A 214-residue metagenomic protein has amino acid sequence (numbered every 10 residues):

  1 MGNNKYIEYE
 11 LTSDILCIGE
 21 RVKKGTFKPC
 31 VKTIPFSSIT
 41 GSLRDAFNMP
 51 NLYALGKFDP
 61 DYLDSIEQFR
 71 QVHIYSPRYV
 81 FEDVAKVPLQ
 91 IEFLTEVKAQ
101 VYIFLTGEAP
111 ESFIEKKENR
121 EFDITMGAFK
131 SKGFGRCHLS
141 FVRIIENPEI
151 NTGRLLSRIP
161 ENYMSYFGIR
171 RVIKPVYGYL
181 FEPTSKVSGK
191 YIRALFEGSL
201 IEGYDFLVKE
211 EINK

Functional and structural regions predicted by a protein language model:
M1-K214: Conserved active-site/ligand-binding neighborhood in enzyme cores
